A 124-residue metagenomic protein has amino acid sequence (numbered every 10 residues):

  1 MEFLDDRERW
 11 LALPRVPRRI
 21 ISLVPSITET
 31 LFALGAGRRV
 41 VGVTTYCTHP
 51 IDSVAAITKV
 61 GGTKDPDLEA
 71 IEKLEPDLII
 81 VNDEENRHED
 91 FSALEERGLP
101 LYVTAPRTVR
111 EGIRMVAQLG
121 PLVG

Functional and structural regions predicted by a protein language model:
M1-G124: N-terminal ligand-binding lobe of clamshell/alpha-beta domains
